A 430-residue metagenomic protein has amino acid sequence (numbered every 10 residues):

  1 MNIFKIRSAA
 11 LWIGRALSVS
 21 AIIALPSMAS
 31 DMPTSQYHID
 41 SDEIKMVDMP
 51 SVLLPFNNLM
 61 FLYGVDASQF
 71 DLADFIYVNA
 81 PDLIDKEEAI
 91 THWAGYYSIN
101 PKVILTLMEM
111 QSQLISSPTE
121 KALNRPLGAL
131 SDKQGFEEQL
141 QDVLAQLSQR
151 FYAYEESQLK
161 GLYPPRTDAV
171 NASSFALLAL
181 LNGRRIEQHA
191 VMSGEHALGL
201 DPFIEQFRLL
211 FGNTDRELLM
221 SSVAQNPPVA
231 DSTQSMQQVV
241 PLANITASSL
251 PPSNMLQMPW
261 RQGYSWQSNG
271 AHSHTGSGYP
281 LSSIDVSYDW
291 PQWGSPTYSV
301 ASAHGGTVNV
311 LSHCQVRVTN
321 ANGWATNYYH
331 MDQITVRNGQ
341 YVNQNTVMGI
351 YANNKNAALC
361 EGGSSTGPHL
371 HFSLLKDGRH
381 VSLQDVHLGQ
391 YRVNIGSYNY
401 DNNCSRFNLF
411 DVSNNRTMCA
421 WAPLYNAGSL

Functional and structural regions predicted by a protein language model:
S30-E88: N-terminal export signals and maturation junctions of secreted/periplasmic proteins
S30-M49, L130-W266, R406-L430: Non-catalytic cell-wall polysaccharide-engagement segments
T91-I115, V143, I350: Short, functionally critical alpha-helical segments immediately adjacent to catalytic or ligand/cofactor-binding
A247-P251, Y264-S302: Short glycine/threonine/proline-enriched tight-turn/helix- or strand-capping micro-motif at secondary-structure
S249, N254-L256, G294, N343 (+1 more regions): Acidic, glycine-rich catalytic/binding loops that coordinate metals and/or anionic ligands
M258, Y264-S268, Y298-V310, V342-N345: Generic structural motif
S295-T335, N354-H369: Zn2+-dependent peptidoglycan hydrolase active-site motif and core
